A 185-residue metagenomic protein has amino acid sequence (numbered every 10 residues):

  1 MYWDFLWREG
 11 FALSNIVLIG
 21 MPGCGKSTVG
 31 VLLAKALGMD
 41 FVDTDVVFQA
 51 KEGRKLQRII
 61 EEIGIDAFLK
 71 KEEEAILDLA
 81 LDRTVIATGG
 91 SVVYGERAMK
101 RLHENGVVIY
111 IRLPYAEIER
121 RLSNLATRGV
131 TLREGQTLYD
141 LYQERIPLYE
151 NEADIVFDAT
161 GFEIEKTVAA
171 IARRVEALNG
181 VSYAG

Functional and structural regions predicted by a protein language model:
F5-F11, L32, A36, I146-G185: NTP-dependent small-molecule kinase module
L18: Hydrophobic anchor at the beta1->P-loop junction of P-loop NTPases
M21: P-loop (Walker A) phosphate-binding loop of NTP-binding proteins
C24: ATP-binding Walker
S27: Walker A/P-loop
K35-T44: Post-Walker A helix-loop "phosphate-sensing" segment adjacent to the P-loop in P-loop NTPases
T44-V92, E96-K100: ATP-dependent small-molecule kinase phosphotransfer cores that center on conserved nucleotide phosphate-binding segments
E104-P147: A glycine- and Lys/Arg-enriched "phosphate-lid" helix/loop adjacent to the NTP-binding pocket of small-molecule kinases
